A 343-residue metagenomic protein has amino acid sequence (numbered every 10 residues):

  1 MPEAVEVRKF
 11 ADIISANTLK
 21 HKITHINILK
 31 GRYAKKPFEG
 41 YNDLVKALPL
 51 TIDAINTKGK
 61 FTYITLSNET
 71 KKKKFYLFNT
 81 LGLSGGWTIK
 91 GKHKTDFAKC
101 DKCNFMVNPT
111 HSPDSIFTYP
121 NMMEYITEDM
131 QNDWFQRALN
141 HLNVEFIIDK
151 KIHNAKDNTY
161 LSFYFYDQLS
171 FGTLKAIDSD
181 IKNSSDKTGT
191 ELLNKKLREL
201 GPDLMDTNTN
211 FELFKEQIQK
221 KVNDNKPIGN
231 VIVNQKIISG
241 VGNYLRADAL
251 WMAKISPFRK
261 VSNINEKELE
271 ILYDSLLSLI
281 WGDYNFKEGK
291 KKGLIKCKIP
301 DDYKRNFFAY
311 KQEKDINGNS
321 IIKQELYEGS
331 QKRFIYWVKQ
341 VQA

Functional and structural regions predicted by a protein language model:
M1-A343: Structured catalytic/nucleic-acid-binding cores of DNA maintenance enzymes
